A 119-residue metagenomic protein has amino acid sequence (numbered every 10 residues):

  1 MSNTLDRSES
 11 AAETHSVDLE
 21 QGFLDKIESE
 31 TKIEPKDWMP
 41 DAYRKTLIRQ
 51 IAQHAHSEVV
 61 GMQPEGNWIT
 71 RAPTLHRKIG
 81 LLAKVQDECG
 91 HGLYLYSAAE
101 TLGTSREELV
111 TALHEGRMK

Functional and structural regions predicted by a protein language model:
S2-K119: Non-heme di-metal
